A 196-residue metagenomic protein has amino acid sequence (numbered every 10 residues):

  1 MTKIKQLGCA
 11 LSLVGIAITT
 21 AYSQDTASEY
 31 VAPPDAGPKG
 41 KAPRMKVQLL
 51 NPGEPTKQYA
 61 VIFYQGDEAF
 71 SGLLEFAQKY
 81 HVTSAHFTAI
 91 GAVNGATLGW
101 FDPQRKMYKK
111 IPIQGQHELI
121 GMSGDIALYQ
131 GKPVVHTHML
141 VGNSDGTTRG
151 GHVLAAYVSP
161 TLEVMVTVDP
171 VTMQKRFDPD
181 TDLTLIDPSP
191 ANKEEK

Functional and structural regions predicted by a protein language model:
M1-L11: Bacterial N-terminal signal peptides that target proteins for export
V14-G15: Repetitive helical segments and hydrophobic/amphipathic motifs
A21-S23: Boundary at the C-terminal end of the N-terminal hydrophobic targeting segment
D25-A60, Y64-D67, S71-Y80, S84-T88 (+3 more regions): N-terminal intrinsically disordered, cationic/polar leader segments that include organellar targeting peptides
